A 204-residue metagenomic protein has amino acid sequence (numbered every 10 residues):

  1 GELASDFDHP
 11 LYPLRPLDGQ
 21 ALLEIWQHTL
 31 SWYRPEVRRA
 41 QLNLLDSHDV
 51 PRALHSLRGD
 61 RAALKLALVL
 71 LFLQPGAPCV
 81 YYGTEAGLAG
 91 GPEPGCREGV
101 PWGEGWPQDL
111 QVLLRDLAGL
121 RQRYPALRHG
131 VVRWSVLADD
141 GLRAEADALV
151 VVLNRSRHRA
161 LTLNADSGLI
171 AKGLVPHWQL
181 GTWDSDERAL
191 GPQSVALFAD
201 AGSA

Functional and structural regions predicted by a protein language model:
G1-D8, Y12, L42, T84 (+2 more regions): Generic hydrophobic/packing signal
G1-E36, L70, A89-D116, S167-G168: Active-site-proximal helices and loops of the catalytic beta/alpha 8
L3, F7-P10, Q41, D49 (+4 more regions): Glycine-rich, flexible loop/turn motifs
G19-G91: Catalytic-core region of carbohydrate-active enzymes that cleave or remodel glycosidic bonds
G59-A62, P75-V80, T84-A204: Carbohydrate-interacting/catalytic domains
